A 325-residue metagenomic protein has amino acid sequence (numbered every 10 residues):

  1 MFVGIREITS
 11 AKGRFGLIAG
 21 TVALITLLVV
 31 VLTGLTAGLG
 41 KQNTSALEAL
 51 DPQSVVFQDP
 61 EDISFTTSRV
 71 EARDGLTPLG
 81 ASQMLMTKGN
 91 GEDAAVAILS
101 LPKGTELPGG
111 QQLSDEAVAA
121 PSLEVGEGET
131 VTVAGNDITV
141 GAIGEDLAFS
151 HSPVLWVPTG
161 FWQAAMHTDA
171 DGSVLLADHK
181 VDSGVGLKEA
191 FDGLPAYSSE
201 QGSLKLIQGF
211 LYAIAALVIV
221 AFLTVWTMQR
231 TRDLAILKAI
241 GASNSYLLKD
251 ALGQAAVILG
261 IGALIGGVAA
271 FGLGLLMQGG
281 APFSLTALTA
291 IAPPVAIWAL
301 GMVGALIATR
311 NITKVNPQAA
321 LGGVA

Functional and structural regions predicted by a protein language model:
M1-L27, T313, A325: N-terminal Sec/SRP start-transfer signal
T9, R14-F15, L27-S54: Alpha-helical transmembrane segments
G13, K238-V257: Amphipathic cytosolic juxtamembrane alpha-helices at the membrane-cytosol interface of multi-pass membrane transporters
S45-M86, A95-A97: Membrane-proximal extracellular/periplasmic loop immediately following the first transmembrane helix
G80-S82, K88-W162: Hydrophobic secondary-structure segments that place a key small or acidic residue at a functional site
G135, I143-L211: Mechanotransmission and gating elements of multispan inner-membrane complexes involved in transport and envelope
V181-L217, V225-R232, I236-L237, L248 (+2 more regions): Peri-transmembrane interface segments
K249, G253, I258-M302, L306-A325: Short helix-loop junctions at transmembrane helix boundaries
